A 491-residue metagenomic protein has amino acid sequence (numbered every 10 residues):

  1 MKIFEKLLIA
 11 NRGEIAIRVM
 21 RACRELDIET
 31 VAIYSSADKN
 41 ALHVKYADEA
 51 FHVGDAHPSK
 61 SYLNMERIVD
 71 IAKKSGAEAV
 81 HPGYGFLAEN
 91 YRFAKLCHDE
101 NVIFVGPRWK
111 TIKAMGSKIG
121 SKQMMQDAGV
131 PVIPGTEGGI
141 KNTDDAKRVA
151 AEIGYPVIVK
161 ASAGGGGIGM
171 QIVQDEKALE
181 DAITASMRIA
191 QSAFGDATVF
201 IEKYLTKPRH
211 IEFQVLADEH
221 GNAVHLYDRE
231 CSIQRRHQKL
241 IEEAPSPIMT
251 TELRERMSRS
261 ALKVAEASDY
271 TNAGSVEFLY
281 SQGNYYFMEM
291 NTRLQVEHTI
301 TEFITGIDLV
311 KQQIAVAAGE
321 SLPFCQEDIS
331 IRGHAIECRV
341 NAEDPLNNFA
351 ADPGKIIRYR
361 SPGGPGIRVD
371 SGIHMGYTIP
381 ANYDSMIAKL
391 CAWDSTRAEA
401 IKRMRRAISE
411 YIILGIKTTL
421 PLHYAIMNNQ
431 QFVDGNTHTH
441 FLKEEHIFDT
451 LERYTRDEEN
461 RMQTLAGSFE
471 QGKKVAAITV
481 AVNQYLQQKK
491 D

Functional and structural regions predicted by a protein language model:
M1-D127, I140-R148: ATP-binding N-terminal substructure of ATP-dependent carboxylate-amine bond-forming enzymes
K2-I3, I9-E25, A50-H52, K73-S75 (+5 more regions): ATP-dependent carboxylate activation and anion-phosphoryl transfer catalytic cores that bind Mg-ATP to form
S61, F86, A114, G139 (+4 more regions): Alpha-helix initiation/capping motif
G135-T136: Conserved beta3 strand of the protein kinase N-lobe
R148-I158: Acidic/histidine-enriched active-site and ligand-binding environments that engage anionic O-linkages
